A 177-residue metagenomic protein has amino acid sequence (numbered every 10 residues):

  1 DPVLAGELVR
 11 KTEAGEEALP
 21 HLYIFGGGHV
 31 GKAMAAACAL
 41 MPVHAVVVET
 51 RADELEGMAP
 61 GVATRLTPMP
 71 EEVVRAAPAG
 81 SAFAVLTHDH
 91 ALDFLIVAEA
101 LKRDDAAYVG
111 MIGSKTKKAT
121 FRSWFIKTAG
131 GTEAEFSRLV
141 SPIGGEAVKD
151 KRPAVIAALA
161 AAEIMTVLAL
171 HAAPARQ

Functional and structural regions predicted by a protein language model:
D1-T50, M58, E163-Q177: Segments forming oxygen-rich coordination pockets for charged ligands
H21, S81-F83, Y108: Structural motif
R51-A52, K115: Residues in the short beta-alpha loop(s) of Rossmann-like NAD(P)-binding domains
D53-V62, A76: Short loop/helix-cap segments at secondary-structure boundaries that form the rim of catalytic
V62-P68: Conserved SAM-binding strand-loop segment of SAM-dependent methyltransferases
P70-A79: Short amphipathic alpha-helix with an adjacent loop that forms part of the alpha/beta core around
H88, E99-W124: ADP-ribose/adenylate-binding Rossmann-like module
I112-Q177: Adenosine-phosphate binding glycine-rich loop
